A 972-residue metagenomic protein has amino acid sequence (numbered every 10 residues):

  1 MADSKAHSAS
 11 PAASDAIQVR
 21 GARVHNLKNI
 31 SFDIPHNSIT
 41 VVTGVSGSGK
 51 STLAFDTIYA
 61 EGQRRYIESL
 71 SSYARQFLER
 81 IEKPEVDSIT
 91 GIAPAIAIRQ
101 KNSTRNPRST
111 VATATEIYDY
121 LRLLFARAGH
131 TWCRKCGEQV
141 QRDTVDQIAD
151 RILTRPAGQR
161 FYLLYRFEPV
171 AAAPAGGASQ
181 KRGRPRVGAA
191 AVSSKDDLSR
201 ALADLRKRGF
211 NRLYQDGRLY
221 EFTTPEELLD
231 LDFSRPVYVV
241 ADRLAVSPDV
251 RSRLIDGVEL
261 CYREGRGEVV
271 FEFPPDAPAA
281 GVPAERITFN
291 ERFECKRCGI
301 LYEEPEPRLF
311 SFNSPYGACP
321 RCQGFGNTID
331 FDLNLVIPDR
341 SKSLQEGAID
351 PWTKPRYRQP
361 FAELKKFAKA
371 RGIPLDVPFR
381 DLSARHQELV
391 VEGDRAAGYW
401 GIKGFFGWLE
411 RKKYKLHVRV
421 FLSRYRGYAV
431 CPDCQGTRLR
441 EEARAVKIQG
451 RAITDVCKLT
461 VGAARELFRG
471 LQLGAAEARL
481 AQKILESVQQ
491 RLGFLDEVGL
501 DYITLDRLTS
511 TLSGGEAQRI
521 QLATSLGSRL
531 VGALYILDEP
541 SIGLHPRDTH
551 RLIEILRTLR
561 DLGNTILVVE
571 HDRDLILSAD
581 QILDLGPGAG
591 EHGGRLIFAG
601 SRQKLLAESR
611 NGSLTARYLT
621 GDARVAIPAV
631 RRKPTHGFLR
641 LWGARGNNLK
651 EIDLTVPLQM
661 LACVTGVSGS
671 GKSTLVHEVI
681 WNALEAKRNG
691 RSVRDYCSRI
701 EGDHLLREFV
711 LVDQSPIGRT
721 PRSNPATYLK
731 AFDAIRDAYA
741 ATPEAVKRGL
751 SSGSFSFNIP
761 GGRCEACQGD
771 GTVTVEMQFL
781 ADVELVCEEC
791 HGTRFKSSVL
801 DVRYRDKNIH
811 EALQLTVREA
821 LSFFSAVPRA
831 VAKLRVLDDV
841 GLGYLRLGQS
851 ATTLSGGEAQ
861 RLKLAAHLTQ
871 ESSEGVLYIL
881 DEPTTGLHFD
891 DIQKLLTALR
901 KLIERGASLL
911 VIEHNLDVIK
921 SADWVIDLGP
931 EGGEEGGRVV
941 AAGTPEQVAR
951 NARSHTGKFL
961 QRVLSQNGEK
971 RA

Functional and structural regions predicted by a protein language model:
M1-A972: Conserved phosphate-binding elements of NTP-dependent enzyme cores
